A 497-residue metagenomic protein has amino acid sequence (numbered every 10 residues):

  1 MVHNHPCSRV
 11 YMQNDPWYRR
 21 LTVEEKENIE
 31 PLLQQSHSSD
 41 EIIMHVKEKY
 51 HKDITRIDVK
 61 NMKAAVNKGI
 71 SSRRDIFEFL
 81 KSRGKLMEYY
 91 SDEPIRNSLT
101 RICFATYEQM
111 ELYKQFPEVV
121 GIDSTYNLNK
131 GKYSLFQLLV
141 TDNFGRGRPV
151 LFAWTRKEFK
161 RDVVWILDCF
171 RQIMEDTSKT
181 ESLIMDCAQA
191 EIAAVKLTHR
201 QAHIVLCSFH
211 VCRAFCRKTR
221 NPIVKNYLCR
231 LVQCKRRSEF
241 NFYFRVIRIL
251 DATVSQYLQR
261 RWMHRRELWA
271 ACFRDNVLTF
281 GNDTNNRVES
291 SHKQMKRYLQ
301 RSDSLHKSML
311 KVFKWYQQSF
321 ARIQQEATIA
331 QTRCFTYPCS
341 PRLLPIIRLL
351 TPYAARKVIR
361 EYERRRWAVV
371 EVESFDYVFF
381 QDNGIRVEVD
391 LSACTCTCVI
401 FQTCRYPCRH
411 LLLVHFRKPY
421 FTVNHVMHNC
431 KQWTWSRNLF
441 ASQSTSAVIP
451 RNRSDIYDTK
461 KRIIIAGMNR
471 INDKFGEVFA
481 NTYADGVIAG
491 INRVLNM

Functional and structural regions predicted by a protein language model:
M1, E30, Q34, V46-K49 (+4 more regions): Charge-rich, intrinsically disordered regulatory segments
M1-L32, E111: Basic, short loop/linker segments at the boundary and entry of helix-turn-helix/winged-helix-like folds
N14-L21, N129-G131, F152-D176: Active-site beta-loop-alpha junctions of metal-dependent nucleic acid enzymes, especially the RNase H-like/DDE
I42, T55, I122-Y126, G147 (+5 more regions): Short, conserved catalytic/metal-binding motifs centered on acidic residues
K52-N67, F209: Major-groove recognition helix of helix-turn-helix-like DNA-binding domains
V59-K60, R146, V150-W154, T180-V232 (+2 more regions): Conserved beta-strand -> loop -> alpha-helix junction used to position metal-binding or nucleic-acid-contacting
A65-Q137, T141-N143, W262: Structured nucleic-acid-interacting core domains from mobile-element enzymes and related host factors, especially RNase
D75-E93, I102, Q201-W262, K307: Surface-exposed, charged/polar loop-rich segments that form substrate/cofactor-binding or regulatory interfaces
